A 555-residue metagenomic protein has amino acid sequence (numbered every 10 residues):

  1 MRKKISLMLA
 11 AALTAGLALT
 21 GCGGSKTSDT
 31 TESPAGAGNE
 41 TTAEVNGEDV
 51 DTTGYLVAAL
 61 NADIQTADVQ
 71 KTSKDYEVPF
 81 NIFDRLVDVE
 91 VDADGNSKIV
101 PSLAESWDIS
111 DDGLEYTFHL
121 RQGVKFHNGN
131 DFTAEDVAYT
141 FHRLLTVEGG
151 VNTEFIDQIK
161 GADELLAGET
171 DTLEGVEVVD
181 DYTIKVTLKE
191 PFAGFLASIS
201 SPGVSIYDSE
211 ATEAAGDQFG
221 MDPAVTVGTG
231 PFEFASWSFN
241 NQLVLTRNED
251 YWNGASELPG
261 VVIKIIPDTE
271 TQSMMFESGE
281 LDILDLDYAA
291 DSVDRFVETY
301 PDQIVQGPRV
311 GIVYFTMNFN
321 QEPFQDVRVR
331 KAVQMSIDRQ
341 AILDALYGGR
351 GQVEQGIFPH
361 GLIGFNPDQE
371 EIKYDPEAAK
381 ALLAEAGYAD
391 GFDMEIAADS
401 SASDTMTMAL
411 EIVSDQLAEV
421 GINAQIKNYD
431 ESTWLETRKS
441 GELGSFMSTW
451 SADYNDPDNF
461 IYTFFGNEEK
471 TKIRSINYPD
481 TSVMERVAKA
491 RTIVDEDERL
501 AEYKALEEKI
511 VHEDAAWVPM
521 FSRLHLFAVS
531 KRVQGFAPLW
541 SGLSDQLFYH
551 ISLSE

Functional and structural regions predicted by a protein language model:
M1-Y55, A67, S106, G175 (+2 more regions): Short, low-complexity disordered leader/linker segments with a strong preference for bacterial N-terminal type II
T52-A62, E115-T117, V137-T140, I184-K185 (+5 more regions): Short, well-ordered beta-strand elements
A59-D111, V227-G228: N-terminal lobe/hinge region of extracytoplasmic solute-binding protein
E105-N152, K185, P323: Aromatic- and charge-enriched surface segment that lines or borders ligand/interaction sites
H119, E154-E210: Surface-exposed binding/hinge segments that line and control ligand-binding clefts or catalytic entry sites
T133-T140, D181-T187, G230-P231, L258-G260 (+4 more regions): Alpha-helical secondary-structure segments
S238, S336-G364, T405-I412, T437-E555: Detector for C-terminal structural segments
N241, N248-R295: Ligand-site clamp/hinge motif
